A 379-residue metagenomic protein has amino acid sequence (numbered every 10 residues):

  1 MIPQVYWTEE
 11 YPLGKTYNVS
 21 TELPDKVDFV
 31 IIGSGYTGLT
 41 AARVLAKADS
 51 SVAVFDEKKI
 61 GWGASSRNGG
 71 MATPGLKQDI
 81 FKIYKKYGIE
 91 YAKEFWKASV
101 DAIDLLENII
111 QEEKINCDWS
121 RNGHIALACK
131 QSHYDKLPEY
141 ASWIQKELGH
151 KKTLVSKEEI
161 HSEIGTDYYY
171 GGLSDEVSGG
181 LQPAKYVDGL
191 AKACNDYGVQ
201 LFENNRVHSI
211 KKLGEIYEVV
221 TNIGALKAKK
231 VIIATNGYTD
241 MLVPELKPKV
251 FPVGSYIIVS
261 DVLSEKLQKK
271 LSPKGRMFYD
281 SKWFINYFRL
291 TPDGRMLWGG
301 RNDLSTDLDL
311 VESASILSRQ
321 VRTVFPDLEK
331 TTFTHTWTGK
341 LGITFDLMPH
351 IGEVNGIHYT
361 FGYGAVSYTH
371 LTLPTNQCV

Functional and structural regions predicted by a protein language model:
M1-F29: Extreme N-terminal leader/targeting segments of oxidoreductases
I2-Y11, Q78-Y84, N108-G189: Flavin (FAD/FMN) cofactor-binding and adjacent substrate-gating region of FAD-dependent oxidoreductase domains
D25-V27, T221-K230: Core beta-strand elements of the Rossmann-like FAD/NAD(P) dinucleotide-binding domain in flavoenzyme oxidoreductases
F29-A53: N-terminal Rossmann-like FAD-binding beta1-loop-alpha1 element of flavoenzymes
S50-R67: Glycine-rich FAD pyrophosphate-binding loop
E113-S120, V207, A225-E265, K269-N355: Active-site substrate-recognition segment that forms the wall of the catalytic cavity or substrate channel
L173-L213, V220-N222: Helical element adjacent to the flavin cofactor pocket in flavoenzyme catalytic cores
T369-P374: Conserved small/polar residues in nucleotide/adenosyl-binding loops
